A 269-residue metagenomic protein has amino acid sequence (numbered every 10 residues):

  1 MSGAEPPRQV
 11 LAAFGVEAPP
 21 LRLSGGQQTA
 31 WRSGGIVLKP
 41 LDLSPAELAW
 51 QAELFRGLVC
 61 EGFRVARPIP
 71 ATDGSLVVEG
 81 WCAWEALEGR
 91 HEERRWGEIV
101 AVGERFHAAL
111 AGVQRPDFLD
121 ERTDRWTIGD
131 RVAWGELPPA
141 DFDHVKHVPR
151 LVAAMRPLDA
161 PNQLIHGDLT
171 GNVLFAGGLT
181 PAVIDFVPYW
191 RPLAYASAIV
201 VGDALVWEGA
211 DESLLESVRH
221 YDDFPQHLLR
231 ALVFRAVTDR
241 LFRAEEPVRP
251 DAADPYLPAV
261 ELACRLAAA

Functional and structural regions predicted by a protein language model:
S2-E5, W134-N162: Short, conserved active-site entrance elements at the starts or edges of catalytic domains
S2-S33: ATP-binding glycine-rich phosphate-binding loop
L21-R22, Q27-V113: ATP-binding pocket architecture of kinase catalytic cores
G26-L38, P68, R150-L193: Active-site acidic catalytic loop and adjacent metal/ATP-binding pocket of ATP-dependent phosphoryl transfer enzymes
H91-F142, P188-W190: A cross-family kinase active-site recognition segment
A176-P225: Active-site Asp-x-Gly
D211, L229-V233: A conserved mid-domain beta-alpha-beta active-site/ligand-binding segment of alpha/beta enzyme cores
R240-A269: ATP/Mg2+ or Mg2+-diphosphate-binding catalytic cores that bind nucleotide phosphates or diphosphates via glycine-rich
